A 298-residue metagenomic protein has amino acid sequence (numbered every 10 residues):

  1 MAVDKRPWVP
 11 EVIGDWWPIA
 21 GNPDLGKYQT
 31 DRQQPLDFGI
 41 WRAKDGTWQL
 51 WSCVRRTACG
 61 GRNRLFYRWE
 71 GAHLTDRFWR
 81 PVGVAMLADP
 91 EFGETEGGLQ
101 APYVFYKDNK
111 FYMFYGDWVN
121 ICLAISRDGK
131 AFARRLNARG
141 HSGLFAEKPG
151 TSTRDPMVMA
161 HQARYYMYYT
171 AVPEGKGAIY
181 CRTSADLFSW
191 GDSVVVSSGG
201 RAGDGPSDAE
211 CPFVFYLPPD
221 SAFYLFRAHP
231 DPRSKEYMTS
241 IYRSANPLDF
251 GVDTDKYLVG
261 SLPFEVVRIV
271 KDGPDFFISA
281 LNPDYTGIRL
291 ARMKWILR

Functional and structural regions predicted by a protein language model:
M1-R298: Carbohydrate-active catalytic/glycan-binding domains of CAZyme proteins, especially the secreted or lumenal ectodomains
